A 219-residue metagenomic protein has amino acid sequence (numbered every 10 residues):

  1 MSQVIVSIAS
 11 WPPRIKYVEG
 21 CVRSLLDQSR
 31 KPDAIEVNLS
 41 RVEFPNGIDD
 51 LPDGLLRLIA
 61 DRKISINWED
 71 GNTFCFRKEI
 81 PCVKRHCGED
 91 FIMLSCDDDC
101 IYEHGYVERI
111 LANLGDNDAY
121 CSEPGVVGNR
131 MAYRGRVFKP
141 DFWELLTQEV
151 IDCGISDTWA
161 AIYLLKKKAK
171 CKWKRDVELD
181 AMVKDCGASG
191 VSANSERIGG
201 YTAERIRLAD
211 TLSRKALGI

Functional and structural regions predicted by a protein language model:
M1-D27: N-proximal low-complexity "stem/linker" segments adjacent to membrane-targeting elements
S2, Y17-C21, T147-I219: C-terminal catalytic/acceptor-binding lobe
Q3-S7, A34, W159: Cell-envelope/extracellular polymer assembly enzymes that use nucleotide-activated donors
R23-D33, R41-V42, R57: Short, acidic, metal-binding catalytic loop of nucleotide-sugar glycosyltransferases
N38-D90: Active-site-proximal specificity loops/subdomain of glycosyltransferases
E89-D99: Short beta-strand-to-loop acidic/aromatic patch adjacent to the donor-nucleotide binding site
H104-P124: Conserved donor-nucleotide/metal-binding helix-loop-beta segment in metal-dependent transferases, i.e., the alpha-helix
V126-E144: Conserved nucleotide-sugar donor-binding and metal-coordinating catalytic region shared by glycosyltransferases
